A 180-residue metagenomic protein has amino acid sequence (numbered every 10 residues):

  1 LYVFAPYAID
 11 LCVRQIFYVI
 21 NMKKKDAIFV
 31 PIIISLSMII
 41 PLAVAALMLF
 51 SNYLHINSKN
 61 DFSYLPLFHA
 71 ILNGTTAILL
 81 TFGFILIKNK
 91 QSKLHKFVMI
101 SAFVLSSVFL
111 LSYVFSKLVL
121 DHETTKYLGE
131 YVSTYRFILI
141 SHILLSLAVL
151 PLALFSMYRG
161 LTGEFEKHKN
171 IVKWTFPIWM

Functional and structural regions predicted by a protein language model:
Y2-Y7, F17-Y18: Aromatic (phenylalanine/tyrosine) cluster motif
F17-M180: Alpha-helical membrane insertion/targeting regions
